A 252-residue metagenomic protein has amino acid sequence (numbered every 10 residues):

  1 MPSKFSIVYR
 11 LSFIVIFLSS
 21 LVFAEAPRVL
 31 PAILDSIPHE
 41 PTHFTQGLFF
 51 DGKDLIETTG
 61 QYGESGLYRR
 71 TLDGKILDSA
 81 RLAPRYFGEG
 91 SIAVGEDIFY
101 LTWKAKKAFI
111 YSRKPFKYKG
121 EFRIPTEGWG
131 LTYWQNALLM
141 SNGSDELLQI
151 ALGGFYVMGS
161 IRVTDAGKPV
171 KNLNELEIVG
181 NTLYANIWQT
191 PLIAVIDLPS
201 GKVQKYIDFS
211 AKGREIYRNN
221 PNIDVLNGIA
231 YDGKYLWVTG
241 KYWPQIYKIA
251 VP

Functional and structural regions predicted by a protein language model:
E25-T42, L72-K75: A short helix->beta-strand "capping" segment at the edge of beta-propeller domains
L34-G66, A80-I92, G240-Y242: Beta-strand-rich domains and repeat architectures in extracellular enzymes and scaffolds, especially beta-propellers
D35-I37, L77, R81-P84, S160-P169 (+1 more regions): Surface-exposed loop and turn segments in beta-propeller and other repeat-based domains that flank or scaffold
P41-G52, P84-G95, I124-L138, G167-N181 (+1 more regions): Beta-rich, blade/repeat-based domains predominating in secreted/periplasmic proteins but also intracellular
I56-Q61, I98-A105, M140-S144, A185-Q189 (+1 more regions): Conserved beta-strand positions in repeat-built beta-propeller and related beta-rich domains
R70-K75, S112-F116, A151-F155, D197-G201 (+1 more regions): Short loop/turn segments that connect beta-strands within beta-propeller blades
G74-I110, F116-G128: Blade-loop segments of beta-propeller domains
A108-A166: Hydrophobic, well-structured mid-protein blocks that either form specific transmembrane helices
